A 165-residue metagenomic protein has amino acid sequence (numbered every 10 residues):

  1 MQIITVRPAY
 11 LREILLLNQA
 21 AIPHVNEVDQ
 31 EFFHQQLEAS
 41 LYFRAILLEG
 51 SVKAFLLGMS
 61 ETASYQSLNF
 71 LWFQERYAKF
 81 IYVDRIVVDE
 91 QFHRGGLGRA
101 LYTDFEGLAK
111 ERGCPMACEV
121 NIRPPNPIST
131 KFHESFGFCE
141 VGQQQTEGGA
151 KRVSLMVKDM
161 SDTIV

Functional and structural regions predicted by a protein language model:
M1-I14: A short beta-loop-alpha structural element at the N-terminal edge of CoA-dependent acyl/N-acetyltransferase catalytic
P23-E49: Active-site rim helix/loop that mediates acceptor-substrate recognition in acyltransferases
L57-R85: Conserved acyl-donor/pantetheine-binding loop and adjacent beta-alpha core of acyl/acetyltransferases and related
D84-H93, I122-R123: A short, internal acetyl-CoA/4′-phosphopantetheine-binding micro-motif in the GNAT/acyltransferase core
V88, R94-G107: Conserved acetyl-CoA-binding loop-helix of GNAT-fold acetyltransferases
A109-I122: Conserved GNAT acetyl-CoA-binding A-motif
R123-G142: Conserved active-site alpha-helix within GNAT-family acetyltransferase domains
Q145-V165: C-terminal "cap" of GNAT-fold acetyltransferases
